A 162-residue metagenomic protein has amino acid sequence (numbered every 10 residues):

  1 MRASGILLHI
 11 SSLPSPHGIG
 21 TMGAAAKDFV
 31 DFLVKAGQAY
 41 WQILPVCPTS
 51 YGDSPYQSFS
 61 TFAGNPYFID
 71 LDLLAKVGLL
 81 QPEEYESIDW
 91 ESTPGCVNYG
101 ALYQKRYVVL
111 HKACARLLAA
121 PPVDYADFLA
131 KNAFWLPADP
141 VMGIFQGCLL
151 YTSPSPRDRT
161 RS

Functional and structural regions predicted by a protein language model:
M1-H17: N-terminal small/glycine-rich loop or linker at the start of catalytic domains across soluble metabolic enzymes
H17-A36: Aromatic- and glycine-enriched glycan-recognition loops and surfaces that form the carbohydrate-binding subsites
L33, I43, M142: Conserved, mostly hydrophobic/aromatic
A39: Short acidic/polar active-site loop segments enriched in Thr and Asp
Q42-G52: Short, solvent-exposed turn/loop segments enriched in Gly/Ser/Thr/Pro and often Arg
S58-L80: Acidic, His- and aromatic-enriched active-site or binding-groove loops in soluble protein domains that engage sugars
K76-C114: Conserved phosphoryl-transfer catalytic core
Y151-D158: Conserved small/polar residues in nucleotide/adenosyl-binding loops
